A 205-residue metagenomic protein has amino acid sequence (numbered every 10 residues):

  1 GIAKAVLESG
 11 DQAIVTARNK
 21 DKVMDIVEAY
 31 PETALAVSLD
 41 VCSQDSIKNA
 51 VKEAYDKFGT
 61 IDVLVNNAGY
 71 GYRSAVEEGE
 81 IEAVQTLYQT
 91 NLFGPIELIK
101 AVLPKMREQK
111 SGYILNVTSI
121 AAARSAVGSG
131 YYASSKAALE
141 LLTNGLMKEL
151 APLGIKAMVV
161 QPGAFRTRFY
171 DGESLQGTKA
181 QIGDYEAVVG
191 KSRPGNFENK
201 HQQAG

Functional and structural regions predicted by a protein language model:
G1-I14: Canonical Rossmann dinucleotide-binding motif of NAD(H)/NADP(H)-dependent dehydrogenases/reductases, specifically
L39-N49, I81: The beta1-alpha1 cofactor-binding region of Rossmann-like NAD(H)/NADP(H)-dependent oxidoreductases
A75-V76, E80-Q85: Substrate-binding pocket helix/loop in short-chain dehydrogenase/reductase
I99, S135-A138: Active-site helix of classical SDR
I99-K100, N144: A short, exposed helix-loop element centered on a Lys and neighboring polar residues
S119: Residue(s) in the substrate-gating loop at a strand-loop-helix junction that position the organic substrate next
P152-G205: SDR active-site lid
